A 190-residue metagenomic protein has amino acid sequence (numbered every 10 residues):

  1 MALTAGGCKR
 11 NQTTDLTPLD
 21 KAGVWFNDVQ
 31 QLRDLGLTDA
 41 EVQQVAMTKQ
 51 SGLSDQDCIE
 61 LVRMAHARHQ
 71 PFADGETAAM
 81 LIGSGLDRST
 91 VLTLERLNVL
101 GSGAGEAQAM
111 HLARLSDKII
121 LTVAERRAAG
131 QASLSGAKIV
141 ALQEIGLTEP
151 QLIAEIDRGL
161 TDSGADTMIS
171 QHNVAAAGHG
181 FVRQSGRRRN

Functional and structural regions predicted by a protein language model:
M1-G6: Sec-dependent bacterial lipoprotein signal peptides
G7-N190: General marker for long, soluble alpha-helical cores
